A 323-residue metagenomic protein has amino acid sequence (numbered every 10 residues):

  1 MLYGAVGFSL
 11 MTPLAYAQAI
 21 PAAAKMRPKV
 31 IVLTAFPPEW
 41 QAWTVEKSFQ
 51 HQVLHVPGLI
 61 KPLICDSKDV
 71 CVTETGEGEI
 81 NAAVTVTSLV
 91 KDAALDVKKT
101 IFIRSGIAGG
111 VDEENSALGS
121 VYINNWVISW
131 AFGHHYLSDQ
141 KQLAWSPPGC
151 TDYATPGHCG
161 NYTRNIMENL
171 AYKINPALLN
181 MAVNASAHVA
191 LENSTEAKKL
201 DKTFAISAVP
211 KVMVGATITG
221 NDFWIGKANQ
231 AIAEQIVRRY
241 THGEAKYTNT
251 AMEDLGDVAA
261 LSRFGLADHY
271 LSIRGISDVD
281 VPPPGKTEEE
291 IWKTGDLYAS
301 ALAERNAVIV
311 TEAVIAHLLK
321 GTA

Functional and structural regions predicted by a protein language model:
M1-A15: N-terminal export signals
Q18-A323: Accessory terminal and edge-of-domain segments that mediate assembly/interaction and cofactor placement around
